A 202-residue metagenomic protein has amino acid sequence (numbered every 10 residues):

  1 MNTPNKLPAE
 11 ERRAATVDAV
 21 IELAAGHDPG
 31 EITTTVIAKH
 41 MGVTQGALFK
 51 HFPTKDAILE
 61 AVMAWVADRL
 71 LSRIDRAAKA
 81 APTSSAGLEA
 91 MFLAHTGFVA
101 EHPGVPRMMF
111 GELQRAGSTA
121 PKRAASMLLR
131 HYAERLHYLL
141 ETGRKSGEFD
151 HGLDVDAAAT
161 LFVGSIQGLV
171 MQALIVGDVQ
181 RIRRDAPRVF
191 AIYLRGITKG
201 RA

Functional and structural regions predicted by a protein language model:
M1-N2, G97, E134-S146, L161 (+3 more regions): C-terminal peripheral helix-coil segments that are non-catalytic and often amphipathic
R12-I21, I37, V62-V66, L70 (+1 more regions): Generic hydrophobic, amphipathic alpha-helix propensity
A15, L23-A57, A61: Helix-turn-helix
T33, R107-M109, K122, E148-G152 (+2 more regions): Short, hydrophobic secondary-structure boundary micro-motifs
A61, D75-V105, V155, A159-F162 (+1 more regions): Hydrophobic alpha-helical connector segments
D68-L71, D75-R76, T119-S146, D156-T160 (+1 more regions): Amphipathic alpha-helical packing segments from all-alpha helical-bundle domains
A77, A81, L113, G117 (+1 more regions): Secondary-structure edge/capping motif, primarily at the C-terminal ends of alpha-helices and the immediately following
A100-A120: Amphipathic alpha-helical segments used for helix-helix packing
